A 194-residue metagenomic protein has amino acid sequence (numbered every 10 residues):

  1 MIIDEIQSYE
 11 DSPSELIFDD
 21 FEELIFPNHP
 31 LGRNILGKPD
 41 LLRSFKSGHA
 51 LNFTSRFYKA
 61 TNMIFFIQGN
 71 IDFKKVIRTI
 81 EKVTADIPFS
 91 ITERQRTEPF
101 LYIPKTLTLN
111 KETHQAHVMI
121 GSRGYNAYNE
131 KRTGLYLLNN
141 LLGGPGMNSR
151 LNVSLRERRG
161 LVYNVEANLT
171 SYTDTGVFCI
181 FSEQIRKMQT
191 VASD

Functional and structural regions predicted by a protein language model:
M1-T92, T108, Y125, G143-P145 (+1 more regions): Charge-rich, well-structured scaffold segments of protease-associated domains
P27, K59, T133-G134, R150: Generic hydrophobic-segment detector
T92-S149: His/Glu-based metal-binding/catalytic segments typifying zinc-dependent metallopeptidases
R150-S154, R158: Generic non-transmembrane alpha-helical segments
